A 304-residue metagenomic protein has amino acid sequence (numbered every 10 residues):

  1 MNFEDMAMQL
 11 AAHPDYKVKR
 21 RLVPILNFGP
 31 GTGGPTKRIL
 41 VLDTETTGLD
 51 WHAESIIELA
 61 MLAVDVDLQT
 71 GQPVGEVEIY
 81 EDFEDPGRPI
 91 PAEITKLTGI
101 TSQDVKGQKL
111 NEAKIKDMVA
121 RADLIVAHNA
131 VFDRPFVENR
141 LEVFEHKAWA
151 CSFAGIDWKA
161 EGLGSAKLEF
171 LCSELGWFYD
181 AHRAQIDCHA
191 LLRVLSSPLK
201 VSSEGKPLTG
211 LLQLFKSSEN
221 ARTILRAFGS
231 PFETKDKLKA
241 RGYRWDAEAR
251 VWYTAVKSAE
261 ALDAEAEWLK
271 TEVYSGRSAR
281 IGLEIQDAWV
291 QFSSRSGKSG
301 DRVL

Functional and structural regions predicted by a protein language model:
M1-K147, E161-A181: Conserved non-catalytic scaffold segment of RNase H-like nuclease domains
M1-P30, S197-L304: Acidic two-metal-ion nuclease catalytic site recognized across multiple nuclease folds, prominently DnaQ/RNase D-T
G75-V77, S152-A154, S218-A221: A short, structure-level motif marking secondary-structure boundaries and short turns
Q108-A113, R183-A190, E248-K257: Short linear loop/turn motifs
R121-R140, W158-G229: Acidic, Mg2+-coordinating catalytic module of metal-dependent nucleases/exonucleases that use a two-metal-ion mechanism
H146-I156: Short, acidic/small-residue loops that bind anionic groups at enzyme active sites
